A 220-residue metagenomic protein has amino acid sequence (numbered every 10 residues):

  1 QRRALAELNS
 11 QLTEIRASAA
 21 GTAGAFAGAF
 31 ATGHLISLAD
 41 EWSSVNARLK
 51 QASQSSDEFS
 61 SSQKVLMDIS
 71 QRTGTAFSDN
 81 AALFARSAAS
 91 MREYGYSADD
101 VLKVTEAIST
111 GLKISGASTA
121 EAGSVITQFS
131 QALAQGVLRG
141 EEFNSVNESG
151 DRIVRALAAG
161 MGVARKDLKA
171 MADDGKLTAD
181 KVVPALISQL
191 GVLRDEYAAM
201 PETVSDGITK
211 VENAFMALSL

Functional and structural regions predicted by a protein language model:
L5-L8, I15: The feature captures the hydrophobic core positions of alpha-helical coiled-coils
N9, A20-T73, A82-E93, K103-I114 (+5 more regions): Small-residue helix-packing and pore-constriction motifs in hydrophobic alpha-helices
T13-A19: Juxtamembrane/start-of-transmembrane alpha-helix segments at the extracytoplasmic/lumenal side of membrane anchors
I15, F77, G116-G123: Structural motif
Y96: ATP-dependent adenylate-handling ligase core
